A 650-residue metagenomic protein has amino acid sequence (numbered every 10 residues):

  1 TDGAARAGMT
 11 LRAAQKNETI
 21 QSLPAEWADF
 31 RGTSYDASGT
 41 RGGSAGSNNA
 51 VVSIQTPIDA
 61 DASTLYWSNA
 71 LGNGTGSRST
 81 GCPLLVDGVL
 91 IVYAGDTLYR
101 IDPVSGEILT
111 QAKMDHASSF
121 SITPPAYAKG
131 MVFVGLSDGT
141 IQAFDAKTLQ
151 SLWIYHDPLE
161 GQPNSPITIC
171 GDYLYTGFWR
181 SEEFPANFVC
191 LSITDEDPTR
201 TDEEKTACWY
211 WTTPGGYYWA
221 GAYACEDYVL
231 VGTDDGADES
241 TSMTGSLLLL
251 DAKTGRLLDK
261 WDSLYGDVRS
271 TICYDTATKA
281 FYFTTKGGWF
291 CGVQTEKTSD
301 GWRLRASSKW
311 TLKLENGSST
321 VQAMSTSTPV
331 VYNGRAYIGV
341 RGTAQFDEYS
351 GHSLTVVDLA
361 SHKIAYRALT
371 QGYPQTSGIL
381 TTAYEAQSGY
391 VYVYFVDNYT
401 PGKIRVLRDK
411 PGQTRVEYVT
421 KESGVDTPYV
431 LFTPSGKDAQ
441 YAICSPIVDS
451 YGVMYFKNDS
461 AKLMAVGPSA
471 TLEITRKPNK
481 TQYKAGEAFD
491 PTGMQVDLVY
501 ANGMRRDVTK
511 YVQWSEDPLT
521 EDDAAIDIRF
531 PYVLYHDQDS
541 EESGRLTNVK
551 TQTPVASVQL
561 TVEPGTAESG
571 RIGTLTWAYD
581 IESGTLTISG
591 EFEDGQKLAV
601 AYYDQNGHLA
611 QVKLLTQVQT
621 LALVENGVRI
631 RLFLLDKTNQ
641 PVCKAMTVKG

Functional and structural regions predicted by a protein language model:
G3-T80, L84-I122, A126-S469: Extracytoplasmic/lumenal domain signature
L472-R505: Solvent-exposed, low-complexity, repeat-rich "mucin-like" stalks and linkers
K480-T481, M504-K550, L560: Serine/threonine-rich, repeat-prone extracellular segments and beta-strand-based repeat modules of secreted/surface
V496-L498, L586-F592: Aromatic/hydrophobic beta-strand junction motif of beta-rich domains
D497, K597-A601, F633: Beta-strand signatures of extracellular beta-sandwich domains
E521-A525, G595, E625-R629: Extracellular Ig-like/FN3 beta-sandwich strand-entry sites
E541-N548, P554-L560, N639-G650: Edge beta-strands of extracellular beta-sandwich domains
L560-T566: Interdomain boundary/hinge segments at the C-termini of tandem beta-sandwich modules
